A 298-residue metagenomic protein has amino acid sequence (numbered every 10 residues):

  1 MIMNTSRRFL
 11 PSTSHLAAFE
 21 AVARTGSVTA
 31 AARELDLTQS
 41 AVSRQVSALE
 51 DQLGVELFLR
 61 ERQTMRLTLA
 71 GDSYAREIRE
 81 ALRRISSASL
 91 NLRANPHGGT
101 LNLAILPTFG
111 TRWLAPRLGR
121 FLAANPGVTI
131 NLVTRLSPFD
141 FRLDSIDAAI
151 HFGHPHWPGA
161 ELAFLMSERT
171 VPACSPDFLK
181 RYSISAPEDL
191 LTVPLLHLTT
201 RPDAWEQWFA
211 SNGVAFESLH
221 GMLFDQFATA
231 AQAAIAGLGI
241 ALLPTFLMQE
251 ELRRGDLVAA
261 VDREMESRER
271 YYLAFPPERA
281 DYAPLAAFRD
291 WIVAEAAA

Functional and structural regions predicted by a protein language model:
S6, F139, L143, P155-R268 (+1 more regions): C-terminal regulatory
F19, A31, T68-G71, G237: Hydrophobic two-helix hairpin corresponding to the core of helix-turn-helix DNA-binding domains
E20-D36: Short helix-boundary/capping micro-motifs
L49-E50, L257: Conserved amphipathic alpha-helical core elements
E50-L67: A short LG(V/I)-centered, amphipathic sequence patch enriched for acidic residue(s) preceding the LG motif
R62-M65, L69-D72, R76, R83-A104: Short helix-loop hinge/linker segments at domain boundaries
G98-P158: Central regulatory/effector-binding core of bacterial HTH transcription factors
A260-A298: A late-sequence structural motif
